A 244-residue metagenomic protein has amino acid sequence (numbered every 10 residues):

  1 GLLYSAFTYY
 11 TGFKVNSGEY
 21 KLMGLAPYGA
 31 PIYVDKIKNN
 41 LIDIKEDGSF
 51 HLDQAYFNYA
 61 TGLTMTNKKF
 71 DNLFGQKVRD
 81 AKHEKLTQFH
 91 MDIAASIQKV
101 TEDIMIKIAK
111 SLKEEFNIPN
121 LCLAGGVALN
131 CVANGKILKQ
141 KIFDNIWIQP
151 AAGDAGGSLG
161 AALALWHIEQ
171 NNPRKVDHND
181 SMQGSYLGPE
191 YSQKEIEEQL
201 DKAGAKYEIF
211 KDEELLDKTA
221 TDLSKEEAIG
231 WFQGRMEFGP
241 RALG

Functional and structural regions predicted by a protein language model:
G1-G244: Short acidic/glycine-rich loops and adjacent helix/strand connectors that line catalytic pockets where negatively
